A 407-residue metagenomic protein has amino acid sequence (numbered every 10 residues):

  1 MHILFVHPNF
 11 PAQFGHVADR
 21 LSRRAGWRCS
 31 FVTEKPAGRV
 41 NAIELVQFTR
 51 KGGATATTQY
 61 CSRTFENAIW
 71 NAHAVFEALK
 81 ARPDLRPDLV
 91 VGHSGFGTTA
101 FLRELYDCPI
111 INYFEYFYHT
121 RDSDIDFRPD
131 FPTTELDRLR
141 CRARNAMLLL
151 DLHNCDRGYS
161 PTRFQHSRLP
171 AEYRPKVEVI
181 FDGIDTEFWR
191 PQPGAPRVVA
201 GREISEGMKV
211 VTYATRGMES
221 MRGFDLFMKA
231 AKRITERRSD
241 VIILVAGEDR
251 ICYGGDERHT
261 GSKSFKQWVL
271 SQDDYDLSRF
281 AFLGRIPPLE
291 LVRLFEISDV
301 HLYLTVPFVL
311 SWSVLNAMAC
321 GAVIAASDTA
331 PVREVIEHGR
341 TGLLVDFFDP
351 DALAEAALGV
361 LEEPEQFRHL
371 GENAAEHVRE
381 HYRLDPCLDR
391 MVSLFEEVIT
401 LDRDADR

Functional and structural regions predicted by a protein language model:
M1-V46, Y159, R407: N-terminal subdomain of nucleotide-sugar transferases
G52-C61, C108-A146, E187, P191-Q192 (+2 more regions): Acceptor-binding helix/loop patch of EC 2.4 sugar-transfer enzymes, predominantly nucleotide-sugar-dependent
A200-R222, M228-R233, I243-L244: Conserved donor-binding/catalytic core segment of Leloir-type glycosyltransferases
I251, E257-R285, L289: Nucleotide-activated donor-binding/catalytic signature segment of Leloir-type glycosyltransferases, i.e., the conserved
V306: Aromatic "clamp/platform" in nucleotide-sugar-dependent glycosyltransferases that forms part of the donor/acceptor
V323-A326: Short hydrophobic beta-strand element within catalytic cores of glycosyltransferases and related nucleotide-activated
H338-G339, L343-P350, G359-P364: Conserved acidic donor-binding segment of nucleotide-sugar-dependent glycosyltransferases
A352, G359, Q366-H381, C387-S393 (+1 more regions): A short, well-ordered alpha-helix in the C-terminal region of glycosyltransferases
